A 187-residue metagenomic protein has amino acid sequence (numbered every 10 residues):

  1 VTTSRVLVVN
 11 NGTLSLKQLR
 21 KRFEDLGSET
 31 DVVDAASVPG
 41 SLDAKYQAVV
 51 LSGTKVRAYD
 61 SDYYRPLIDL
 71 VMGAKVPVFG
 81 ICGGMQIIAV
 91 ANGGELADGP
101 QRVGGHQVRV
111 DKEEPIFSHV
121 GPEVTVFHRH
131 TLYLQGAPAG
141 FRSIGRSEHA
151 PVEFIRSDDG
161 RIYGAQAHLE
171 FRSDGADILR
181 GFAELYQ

Functional and structural regions predicted by a protein language model:
T2-V8, G12-T13, P39-K45, D62-Y63 (+2 more regions): Amide-donor transfer/coupling interface in amidating biosynthetic enzymes
R5, T13, K17-G80, N92: Flexible gly/pro-rich beta->alpha loop and the following alpha-helix that scaffold active-site loops
R57-A58, Q86-I88, L134: Short, active-site-adjacent cap segments at secondary-structure transitions
I81-M85: Active-site loop->helix "elbow" adjoining a glycine-rich segment at hydrolase catalytic centers
I87-V90, D174: Short catalytic/ligand-binding loop motif for oxyanion handling, primarily in non-cytosolic enzymes, centered on
V90-A97: Conserved active-site segments centered on acidic
